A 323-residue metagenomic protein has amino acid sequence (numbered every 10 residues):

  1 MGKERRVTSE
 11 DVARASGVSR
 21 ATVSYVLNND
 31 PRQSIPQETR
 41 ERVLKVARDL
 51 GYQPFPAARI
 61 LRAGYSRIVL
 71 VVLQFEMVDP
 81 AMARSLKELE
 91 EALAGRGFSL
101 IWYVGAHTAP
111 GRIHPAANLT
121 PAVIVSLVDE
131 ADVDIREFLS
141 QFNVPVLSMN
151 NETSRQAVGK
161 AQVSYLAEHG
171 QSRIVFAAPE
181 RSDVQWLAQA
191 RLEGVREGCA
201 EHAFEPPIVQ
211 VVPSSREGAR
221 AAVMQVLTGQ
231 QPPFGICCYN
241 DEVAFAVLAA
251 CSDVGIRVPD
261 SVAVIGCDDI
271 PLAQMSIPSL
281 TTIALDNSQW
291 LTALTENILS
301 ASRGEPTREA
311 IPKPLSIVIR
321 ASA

Functional and structural regions predicted by a protein language model:
M1-E4, T8, A63-E168, T228 (+1 more regions): Alpha-helical recognition/docking segments in bacterial nutrient-uptake and carbohydrate-utilization systems
M1-G64: N-terminal helix-turn-helix DNA-binding module of bacterial transcription factors
T22-Y25, L61-E76, R173-R181: Short beta-strand segments enriched in small/hydrophobic residues
L93-V104, V175, L192, R196-E217: Short beta-strand elements in bilobed, periplasmic/extracellular small-molecule ligand-binding domains
L119-L127, R173-A178, V209-Q210, Q230-N240 (+1 more regions): Periplasmic-binding protein-like
L147, N151-A177, E197, R216-Q225 (+2 more regions): Hydrophobic alpha-helical segments within soluble ligand-binding/sensing domains
Q162-H202, V209, E309-S322: An alpha-beta-alpha
P207, M224-A323: Flexible loop/turn connectors
